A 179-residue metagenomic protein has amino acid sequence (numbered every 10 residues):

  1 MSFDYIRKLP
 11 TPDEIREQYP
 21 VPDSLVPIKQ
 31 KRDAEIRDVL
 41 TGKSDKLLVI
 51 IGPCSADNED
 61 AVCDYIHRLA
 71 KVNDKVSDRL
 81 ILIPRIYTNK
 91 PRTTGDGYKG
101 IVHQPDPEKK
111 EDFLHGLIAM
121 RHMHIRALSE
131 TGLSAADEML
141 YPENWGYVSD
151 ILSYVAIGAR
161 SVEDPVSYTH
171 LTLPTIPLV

Functional and structural regions predicted by a protein language model:
I6-L40: N- or domain-start disorder-to-order transition segments that initiate the globular core
E17-L25, E59, G95-G116, S149-E163: Glycine-rich tight-turn/loop motif centered on a GG-T
P27-G42, M120-G132, S161-Y168: Structured alpha-helical segments in the cores of large, soluble enzyme domains
K29, D33, A56-D57, V62 (+1 more regions): Metallocofactor- and cofactor-centric catalytic cores in central/energy metabolism, strongly enriched
G52: Conserved, mostly hydrophobic/aromatic
H67-Y141: A generic, well-ordered mixed alpha/beta core segment in the N-terminal half of proteins
R126-S167: Hydrophobic alpha-helical segments and helix pairs
T169-T175: Conserved small/polar residues in nucleotide/adenosyl-binding loops
